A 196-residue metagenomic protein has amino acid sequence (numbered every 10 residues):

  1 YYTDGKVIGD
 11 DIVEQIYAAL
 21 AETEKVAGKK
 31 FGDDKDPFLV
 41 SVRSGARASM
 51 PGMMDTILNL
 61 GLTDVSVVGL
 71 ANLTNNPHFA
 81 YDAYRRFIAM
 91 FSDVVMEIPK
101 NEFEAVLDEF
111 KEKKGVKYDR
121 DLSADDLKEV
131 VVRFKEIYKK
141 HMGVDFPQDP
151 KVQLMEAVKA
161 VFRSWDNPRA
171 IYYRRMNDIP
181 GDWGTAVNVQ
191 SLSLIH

Functional and structural regions predicted by a protein language model:
Y1-I195: Nucleotide/phosphate-binding sheet-loop regions of phosphoryl- and nucleotidyl-transfer enzymes
